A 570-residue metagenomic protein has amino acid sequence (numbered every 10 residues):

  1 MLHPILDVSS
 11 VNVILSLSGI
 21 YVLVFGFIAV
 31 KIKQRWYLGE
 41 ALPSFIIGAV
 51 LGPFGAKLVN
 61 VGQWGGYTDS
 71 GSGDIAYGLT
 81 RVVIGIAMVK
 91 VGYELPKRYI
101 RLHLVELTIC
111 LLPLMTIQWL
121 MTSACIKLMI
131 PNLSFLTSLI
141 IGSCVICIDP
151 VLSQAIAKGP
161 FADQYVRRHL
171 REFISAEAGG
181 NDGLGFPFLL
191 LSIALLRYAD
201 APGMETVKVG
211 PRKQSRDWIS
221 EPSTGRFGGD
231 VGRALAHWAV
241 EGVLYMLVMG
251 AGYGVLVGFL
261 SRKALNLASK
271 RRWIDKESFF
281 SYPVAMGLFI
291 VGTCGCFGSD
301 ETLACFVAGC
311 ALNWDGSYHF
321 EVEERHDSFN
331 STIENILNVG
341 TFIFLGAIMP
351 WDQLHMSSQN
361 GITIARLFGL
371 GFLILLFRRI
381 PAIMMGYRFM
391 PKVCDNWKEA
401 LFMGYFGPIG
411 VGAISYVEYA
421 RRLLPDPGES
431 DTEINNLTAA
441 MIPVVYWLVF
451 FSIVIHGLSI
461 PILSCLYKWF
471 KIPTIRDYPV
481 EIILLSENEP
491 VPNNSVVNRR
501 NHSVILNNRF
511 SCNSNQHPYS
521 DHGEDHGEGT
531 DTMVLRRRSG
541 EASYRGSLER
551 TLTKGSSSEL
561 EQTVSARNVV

Functional and structural regions predicted by a protein language model:
M1-C512, H517, D531-S539, S543 (+2 more regions): Transmembrane helical cores of multi-pass secondary ion antiporters/exchangers
E524-E528: Intrinsically disordered, low-complexity regions enriched in glycine and serine
